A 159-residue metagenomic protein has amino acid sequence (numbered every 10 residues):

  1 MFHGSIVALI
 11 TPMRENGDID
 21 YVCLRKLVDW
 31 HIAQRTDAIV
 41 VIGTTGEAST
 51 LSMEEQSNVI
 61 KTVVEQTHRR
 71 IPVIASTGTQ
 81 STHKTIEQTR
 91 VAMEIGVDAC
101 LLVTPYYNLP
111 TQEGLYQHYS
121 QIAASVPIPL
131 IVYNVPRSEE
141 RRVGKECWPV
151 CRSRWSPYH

Functional and structural regions predicted by a protein language model:
M1-V7, T11-S138: Active-site beta->alpha loop and helix N-cap motifs at the rims of alpha/beta catalytic domains
V7, C147-V150: Polar low-complexity intrinsically disordered regions enriched in Ser/Thr and small residues
E140-C147, H159: Conserved small/polar residues in nucleotide/adenosyl-binding loops
R141, R152-R154: Basic polycationic patches enriched in arginine
